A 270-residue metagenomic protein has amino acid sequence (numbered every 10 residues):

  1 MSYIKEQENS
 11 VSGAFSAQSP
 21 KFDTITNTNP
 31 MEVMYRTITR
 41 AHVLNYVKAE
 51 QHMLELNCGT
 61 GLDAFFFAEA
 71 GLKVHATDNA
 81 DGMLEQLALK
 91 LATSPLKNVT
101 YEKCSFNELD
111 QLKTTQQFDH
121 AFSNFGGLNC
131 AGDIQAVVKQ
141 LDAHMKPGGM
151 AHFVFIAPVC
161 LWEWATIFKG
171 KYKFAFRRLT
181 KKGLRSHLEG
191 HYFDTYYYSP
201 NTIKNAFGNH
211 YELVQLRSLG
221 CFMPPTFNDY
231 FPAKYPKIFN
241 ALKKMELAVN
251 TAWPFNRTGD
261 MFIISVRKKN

Functional and structural regions predicted by a protein language model:
M1-K48, L62, F66, Q86: Conserved class I S-adenosyl-L-methionine
T60-E108: Class I SAM-dependent methyltransferase SAM/SAH-binding core
Q111-H120: A short acidic, Gly/Pro-enriched loop at the edge of an enzyme's catalytic core that lines a small-molecule cofactor
H120-D133: A short SAM/SAH-binding and catalytic strip from SAM-dependent methyltransferases
Q135-P147: A short glycine-rich, Lys/Arg-flanked "PGG" loop and its adjoining helix->strand segment in the class I
M150-T180: Conserved class I S-adenosyl-L-methionine
S186-T202: Acceptor-substrate binding/catalytic loop of class I
N205, Q215-N270: A C-terminal cap/extension of S-adenosyl-L-methionine-dependent methyltransferases that defines the acceptor-substrate
